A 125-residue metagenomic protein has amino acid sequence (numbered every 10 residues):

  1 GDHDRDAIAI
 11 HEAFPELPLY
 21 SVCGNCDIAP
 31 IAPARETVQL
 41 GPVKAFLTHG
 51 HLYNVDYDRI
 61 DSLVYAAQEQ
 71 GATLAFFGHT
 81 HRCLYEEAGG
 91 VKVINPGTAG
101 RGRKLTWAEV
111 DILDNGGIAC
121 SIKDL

Functional and structural regions predicted by a protein language model:
G1-D2, Y20-N25, F46-H49, T73-H79 (+1 more regions): Active-site neighborhood of phospho(di)ester-bond hydrolases with catalytic His/Asp-centered motifs
G1-L40: Core catalytic region of metal-dependent phosphoesterases/phosphodiesterases, especially metallo-beta-lactamase-like
H3-I8, C26-I31, Y53-D56, A75-E87 (+1 more regions): Active-site environment of divalent metal-dependent phosphoester hydrolases
A9, Y20, K44-F46, E86-A88 (+1 more regions): A generic structural micro-environment signature that highlights single residues at secondary-structure boundaries
A34, G41, Y65-G71, A88-G89 (+1 more regions): Binuclear metal-dependent phosphoesterase catalytic core
K44-T80: Internal catalytic-core helix/loop-beta-alpha segment that presents or stabilizes conserved functional determinants
